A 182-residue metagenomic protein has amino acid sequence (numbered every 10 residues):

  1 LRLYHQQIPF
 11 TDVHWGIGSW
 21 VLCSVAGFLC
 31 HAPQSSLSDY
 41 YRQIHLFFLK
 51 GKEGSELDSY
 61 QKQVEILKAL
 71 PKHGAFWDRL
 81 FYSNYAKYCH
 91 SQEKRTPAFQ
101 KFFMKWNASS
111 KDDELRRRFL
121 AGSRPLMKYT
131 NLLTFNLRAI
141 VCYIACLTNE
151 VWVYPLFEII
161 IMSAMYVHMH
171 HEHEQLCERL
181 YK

Functional and structural regions predicted by a protein language model:
L1-Q34: Multi-pass membrane catalytic core of lipid/isoprenoid biosynthesis enzymes
C30-K182: C-terminal membrane-associated helical module and adjoining short loops/tails
